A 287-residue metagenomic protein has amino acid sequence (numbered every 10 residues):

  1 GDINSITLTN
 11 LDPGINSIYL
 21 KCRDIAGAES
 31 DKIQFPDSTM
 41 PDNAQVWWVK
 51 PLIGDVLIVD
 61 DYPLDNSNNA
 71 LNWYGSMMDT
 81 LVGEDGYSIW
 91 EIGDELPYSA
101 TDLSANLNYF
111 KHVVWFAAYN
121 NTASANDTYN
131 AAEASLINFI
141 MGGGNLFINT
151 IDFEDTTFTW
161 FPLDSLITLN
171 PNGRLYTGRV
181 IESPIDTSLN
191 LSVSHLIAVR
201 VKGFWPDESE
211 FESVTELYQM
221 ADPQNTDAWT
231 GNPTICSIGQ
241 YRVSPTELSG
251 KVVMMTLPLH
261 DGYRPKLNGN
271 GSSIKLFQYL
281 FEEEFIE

Functional and structural regions predicted by a protein language model:
D2-T7: Short S/T/G- and acidic-enriched coil/turn segments that sit immediately N-terminal to beta-strands in beta-sandwich
L8-I15: Surface-exposed, short loops/turns at beta-strand junctions within beta-sandwich domains
N16, L20-C22: Hydrophobic/tyrosine-rich beta-strand signature of extracellular beta-sandwich/beta-rich modules, prominently
R23-Q34: Short, solvent-exposed loop/turn segments at the edges of extracellular beta-sandwich modules
M40-D65: Low-complexity, Pro/Ser/Thr- and charge-rich linker/hinge segments at domain boundaries
P51-G54, N68, N72, T80 (+2 more regions): Extracellular ligand-binding/catalytic regions of CAZymes and related secreted enzymes and adhesion modules
N66-S165: Helical hinge/lid and interdomain linker segments adjacent to catalytic or ligand-binding clefts that mediate domain
Y119-A221, L267, S272, L276: A glycine-rich, often tryptophan-bearing local segment used as a flexible ligand/cofactor-contacting loop or short
